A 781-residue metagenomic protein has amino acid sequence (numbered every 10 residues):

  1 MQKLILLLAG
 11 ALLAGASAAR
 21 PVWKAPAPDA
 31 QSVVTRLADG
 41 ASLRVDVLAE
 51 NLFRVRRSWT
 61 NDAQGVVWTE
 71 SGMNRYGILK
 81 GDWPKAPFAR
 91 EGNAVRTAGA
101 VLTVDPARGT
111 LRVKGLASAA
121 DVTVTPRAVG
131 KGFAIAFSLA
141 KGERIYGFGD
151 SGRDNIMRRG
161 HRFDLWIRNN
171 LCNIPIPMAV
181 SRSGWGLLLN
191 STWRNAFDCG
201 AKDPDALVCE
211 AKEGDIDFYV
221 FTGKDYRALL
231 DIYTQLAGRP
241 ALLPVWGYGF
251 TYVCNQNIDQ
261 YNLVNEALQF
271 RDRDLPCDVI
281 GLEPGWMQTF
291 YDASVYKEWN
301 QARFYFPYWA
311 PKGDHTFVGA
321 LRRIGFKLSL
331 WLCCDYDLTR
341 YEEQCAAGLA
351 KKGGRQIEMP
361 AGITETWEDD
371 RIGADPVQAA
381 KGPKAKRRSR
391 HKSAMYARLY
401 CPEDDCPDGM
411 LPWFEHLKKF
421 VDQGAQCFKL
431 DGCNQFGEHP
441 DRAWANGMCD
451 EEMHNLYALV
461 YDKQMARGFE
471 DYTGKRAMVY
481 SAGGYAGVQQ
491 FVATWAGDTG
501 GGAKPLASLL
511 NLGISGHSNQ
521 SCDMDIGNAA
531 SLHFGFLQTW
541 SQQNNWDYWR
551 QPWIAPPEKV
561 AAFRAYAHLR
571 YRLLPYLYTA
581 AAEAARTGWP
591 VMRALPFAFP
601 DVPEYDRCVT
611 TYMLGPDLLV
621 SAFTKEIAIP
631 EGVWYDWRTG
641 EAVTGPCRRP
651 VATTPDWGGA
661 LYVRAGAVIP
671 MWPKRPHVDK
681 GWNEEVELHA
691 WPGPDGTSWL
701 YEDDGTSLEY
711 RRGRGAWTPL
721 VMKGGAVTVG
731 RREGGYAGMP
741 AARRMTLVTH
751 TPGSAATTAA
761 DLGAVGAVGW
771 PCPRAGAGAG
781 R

Functional and structural regions predicted by a protein language model:
M1-L4: Positively charged n-region of N-terminal signal peptides that target proteins for export
L6-S17: Hydrophobic h-region of N-terminal signal peptides that target proteins for export in Gram-negative bacteria
L8, T366, A380, M671 (+1 more regions): Compositionally biased, intrinsically disordered low-complexity segments
A18-G247, V253-L268, L282, H315 (+4 more regions): N-terminal accessory segment at the very beginning of proteins
P26, A119-G659: Catalytic-domain carbohydrate-binding cleft regions of carbohydrate-active enzymes
R664: Tryptophan-paired
